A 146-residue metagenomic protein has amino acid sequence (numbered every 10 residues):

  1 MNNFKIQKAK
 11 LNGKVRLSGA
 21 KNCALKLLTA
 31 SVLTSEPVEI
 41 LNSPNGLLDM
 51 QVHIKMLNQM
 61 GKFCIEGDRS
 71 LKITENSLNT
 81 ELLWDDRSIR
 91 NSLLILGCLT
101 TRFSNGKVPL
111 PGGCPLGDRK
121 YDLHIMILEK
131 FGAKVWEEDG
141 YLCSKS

Functional and structural regions predicted by a protein language model:
M1-S146: Short, structured segments at the rim of ligand-binding sites
